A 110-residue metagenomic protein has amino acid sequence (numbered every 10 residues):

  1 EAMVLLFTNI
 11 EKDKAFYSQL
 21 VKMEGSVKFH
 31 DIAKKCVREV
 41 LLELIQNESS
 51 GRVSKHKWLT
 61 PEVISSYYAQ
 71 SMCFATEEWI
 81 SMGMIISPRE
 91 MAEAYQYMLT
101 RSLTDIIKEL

Functional and structural regions predicted by a protein language model:
E1, K57-I64: A ubiquitous short alpha-helical element
E1-F16: Hydrophobic alpha-helical connector segments
V4, T8, R52, S81: Localized chelating/binding microdomains that coordinate divalent metal ions or stabilize phosphate-bearing
N9, S26-R52, E62-F74, T104: Amphipathic alpha-helical packing segments from all-alpha helical-bundle domains
S18-L20, F29, P88: Short, hydrophobic secondary-structure boundary micro-motifs
Q46, P61-E62, A69-Q70, F74 (+1 more regions): C-terminal peripheral helix-coil segments that are non-catalytic and often amphipathic
